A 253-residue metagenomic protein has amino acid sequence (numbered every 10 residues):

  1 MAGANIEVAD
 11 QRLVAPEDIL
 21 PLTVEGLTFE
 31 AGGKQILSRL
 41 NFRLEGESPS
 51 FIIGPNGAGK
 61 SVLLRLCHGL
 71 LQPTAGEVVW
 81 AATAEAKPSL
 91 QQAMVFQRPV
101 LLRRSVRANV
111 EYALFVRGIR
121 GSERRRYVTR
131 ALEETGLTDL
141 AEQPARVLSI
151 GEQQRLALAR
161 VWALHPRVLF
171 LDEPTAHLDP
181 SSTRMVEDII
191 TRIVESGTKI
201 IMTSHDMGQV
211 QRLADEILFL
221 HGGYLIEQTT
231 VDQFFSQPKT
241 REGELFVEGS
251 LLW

Functional and structural regions predicted by a protein language model:
H68: Helix-to-loop junction immediately C-terminal to a conserved catalytic motif
S122-L140: Conserved ABC ATPase "signature" region
P144-L148, E152: Conserved ABC ATPase signature
L169-D172: Catalytic Walker B motif of ABC-type/P-loop ATPase nucleotide-binding domains
S204-H205: H-loop/switch region of ABC-family ATPase nucleotide-binding domains
V210-R212: A short, surface-exposed alpha-helical micro-motif characterized by mixed small hydrophobic and charged/polar residues
